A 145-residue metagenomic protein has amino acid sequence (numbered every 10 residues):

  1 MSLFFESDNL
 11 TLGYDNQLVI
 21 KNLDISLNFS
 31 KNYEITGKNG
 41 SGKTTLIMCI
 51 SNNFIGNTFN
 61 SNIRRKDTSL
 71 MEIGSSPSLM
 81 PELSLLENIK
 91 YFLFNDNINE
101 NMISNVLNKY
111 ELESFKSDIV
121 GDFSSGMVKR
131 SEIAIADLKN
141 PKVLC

Functional and structural regions predicted by a protein language model:
F5-S7, I20-N22: Conserved structural motif at the start of ABC-family nucleotide-binding domains
Y33, T44-F54: Short, conserved post-Walker A segment of ABC-type ATPase nucleotide-binding domains
T36-K38: The feature captures the beta-strand-to-loop junction immediately N-terminal to the Walker
S51-F94: ABC ATPase nucleotide-binding domain signature region
E100-K116: Conserved ABC ATPase "signature" region
I119-V128: Conserved ABC ATPase signature
I133: Hydrophobic anchor residue at the start of the ABC signature
